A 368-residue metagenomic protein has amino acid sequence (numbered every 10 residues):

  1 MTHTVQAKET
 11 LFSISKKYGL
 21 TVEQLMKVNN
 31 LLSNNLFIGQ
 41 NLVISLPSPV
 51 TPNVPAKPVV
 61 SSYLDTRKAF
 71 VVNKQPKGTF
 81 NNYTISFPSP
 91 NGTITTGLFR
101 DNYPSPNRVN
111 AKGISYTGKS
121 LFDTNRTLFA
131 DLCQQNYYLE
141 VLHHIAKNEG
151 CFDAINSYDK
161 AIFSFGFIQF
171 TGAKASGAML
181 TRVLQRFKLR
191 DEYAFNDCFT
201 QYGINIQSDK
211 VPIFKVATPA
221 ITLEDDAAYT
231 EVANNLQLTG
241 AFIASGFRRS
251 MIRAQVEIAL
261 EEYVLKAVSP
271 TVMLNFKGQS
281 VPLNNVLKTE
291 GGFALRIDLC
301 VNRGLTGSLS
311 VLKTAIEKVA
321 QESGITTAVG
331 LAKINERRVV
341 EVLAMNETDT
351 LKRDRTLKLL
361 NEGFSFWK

Functional and structural regions predicted by a protein language model:
M1-G19, Q40-P55: Primarily a LysM-type cell-wall glycan-binding module
F12, E23, L142: Short glycine-/small-residue-rich flexible loop motifs, especially phosphate/cofactor-binding loops
V22-E23, K27-L31: Short alpha-helix capping/helix-loop boundary micro-motifs
N29, P52-S245, R249, A254-K368: Cell-wall polysaccharide-cleaving catalytic domain and substrate-binding groove, primarily in peptidoglycan/chitin
L31-S33, L42: Short secondary-structure capping/turn micro-motifs that flank functional sites
